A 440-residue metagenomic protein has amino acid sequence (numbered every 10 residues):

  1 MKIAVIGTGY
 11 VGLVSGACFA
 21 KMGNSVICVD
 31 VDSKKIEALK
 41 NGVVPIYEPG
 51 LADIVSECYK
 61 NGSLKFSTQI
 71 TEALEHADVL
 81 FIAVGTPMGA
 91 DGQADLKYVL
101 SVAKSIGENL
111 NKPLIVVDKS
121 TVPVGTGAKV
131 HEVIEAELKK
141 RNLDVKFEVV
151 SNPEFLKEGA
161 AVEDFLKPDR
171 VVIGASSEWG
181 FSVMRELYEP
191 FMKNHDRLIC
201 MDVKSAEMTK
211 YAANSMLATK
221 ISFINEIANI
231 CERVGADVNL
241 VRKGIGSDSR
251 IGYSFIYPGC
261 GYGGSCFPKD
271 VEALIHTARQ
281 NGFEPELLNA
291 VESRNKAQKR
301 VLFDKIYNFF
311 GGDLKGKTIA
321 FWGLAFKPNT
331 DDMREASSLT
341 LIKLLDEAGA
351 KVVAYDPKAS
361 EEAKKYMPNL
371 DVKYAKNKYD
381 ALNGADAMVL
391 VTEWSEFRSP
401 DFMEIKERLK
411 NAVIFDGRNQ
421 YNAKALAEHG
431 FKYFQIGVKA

Functional and structural regions predicted by a protein language model:
M1-A440: Structural/interface elements that position substrates and couple domains in central-metabolism enzymes
